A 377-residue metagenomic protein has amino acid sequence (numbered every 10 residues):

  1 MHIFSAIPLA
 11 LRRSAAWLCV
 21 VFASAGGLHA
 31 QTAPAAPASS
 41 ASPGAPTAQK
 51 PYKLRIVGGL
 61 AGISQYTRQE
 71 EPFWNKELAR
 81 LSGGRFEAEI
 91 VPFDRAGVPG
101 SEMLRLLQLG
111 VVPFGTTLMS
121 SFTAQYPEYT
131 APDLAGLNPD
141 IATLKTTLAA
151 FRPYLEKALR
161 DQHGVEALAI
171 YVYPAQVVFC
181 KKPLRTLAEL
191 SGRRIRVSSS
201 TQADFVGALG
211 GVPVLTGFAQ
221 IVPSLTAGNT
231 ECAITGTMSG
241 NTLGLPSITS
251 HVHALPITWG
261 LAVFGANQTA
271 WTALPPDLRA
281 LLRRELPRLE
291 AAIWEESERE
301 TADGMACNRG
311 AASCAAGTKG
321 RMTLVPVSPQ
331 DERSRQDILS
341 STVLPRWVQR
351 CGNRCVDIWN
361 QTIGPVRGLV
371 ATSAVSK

Functional and structural regions predicted by a protein language model:
M1-A10: N-terminal secretory signal peptides that target proteins for export/translocation
H2, A23, A30: Extended interaction regions within the primary functional domain
A6, G26-L28, P34: Intrinsic low-complexity/disordered segments
R13-G26: Bacterial N-terminal signal peptides
Q31-A142, R160-Q162, E166-K377: N-terminal secretory/targeting leader peptides
P139-E156: A gly/proline- and charged-residue-enriched helix-loop-helix capping module
